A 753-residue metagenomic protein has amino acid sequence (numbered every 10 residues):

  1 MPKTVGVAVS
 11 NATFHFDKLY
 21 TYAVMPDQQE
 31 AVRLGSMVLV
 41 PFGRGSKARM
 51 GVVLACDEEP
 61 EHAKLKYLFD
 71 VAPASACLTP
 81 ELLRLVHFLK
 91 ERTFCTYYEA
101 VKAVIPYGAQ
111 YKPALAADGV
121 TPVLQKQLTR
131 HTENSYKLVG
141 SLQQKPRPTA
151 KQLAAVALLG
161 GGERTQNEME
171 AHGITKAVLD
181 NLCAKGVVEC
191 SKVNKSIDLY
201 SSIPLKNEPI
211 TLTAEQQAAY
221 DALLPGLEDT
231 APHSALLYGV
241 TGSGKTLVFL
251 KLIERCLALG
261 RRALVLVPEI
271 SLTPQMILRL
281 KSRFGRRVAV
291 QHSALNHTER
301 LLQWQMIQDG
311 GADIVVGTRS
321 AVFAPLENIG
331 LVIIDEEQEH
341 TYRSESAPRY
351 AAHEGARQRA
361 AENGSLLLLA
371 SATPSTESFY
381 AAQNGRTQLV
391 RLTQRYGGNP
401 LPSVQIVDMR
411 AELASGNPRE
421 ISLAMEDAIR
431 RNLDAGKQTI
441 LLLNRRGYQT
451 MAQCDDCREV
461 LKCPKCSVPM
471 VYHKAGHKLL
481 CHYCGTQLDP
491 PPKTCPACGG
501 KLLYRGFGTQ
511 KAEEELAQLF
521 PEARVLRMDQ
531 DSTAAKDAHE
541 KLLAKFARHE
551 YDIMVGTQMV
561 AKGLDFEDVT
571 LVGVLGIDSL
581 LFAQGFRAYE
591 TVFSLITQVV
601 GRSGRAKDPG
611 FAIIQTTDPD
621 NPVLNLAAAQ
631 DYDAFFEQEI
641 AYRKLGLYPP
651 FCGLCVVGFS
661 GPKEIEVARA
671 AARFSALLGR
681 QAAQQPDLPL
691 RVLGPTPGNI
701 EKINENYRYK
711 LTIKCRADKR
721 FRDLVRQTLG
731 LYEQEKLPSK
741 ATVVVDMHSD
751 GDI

Functional and structural regions predicted by a protein language model:
M1-S371, Q383-N399, Q681, K719-R726 (+1 more regions): Accessory, non-ATPase domains that flank or precede helicase/AAA+ motor cores in DNA-metabolism machines
P2-T4, D17, S46, G436 (+4 more regions): A general secondary-structure signal for short beta-strands and their flanking turns/coil in non-transmembrane regions
T4, V32-L34, F520, E666-R680: A short, contiguous, amphipathic alpha-helix enriched in charged residues
T13, F520-A523, L678-R691, E735-K740: Short secondary-structure junctions
V38, L85-F88, L654-C655, F659 (+2 more regions): Hydrophobic/aromatic-rich, well-ordered segments within soluble, folded domains that form packed cores
P60-S75, T696-G698, K702-K714: Solvent-exposed, membrane-proximal periplasmic/extracellular interface segments of envelope transport and secretion
K206-T213, Q217, T230-A668, R680 (+3 more regions): Inter-lobe coupling/hinge segments of SF2-like helicase ATPases
A676, R680-I703, Y707, V743-I753: A carboxyl-terminal module marker
